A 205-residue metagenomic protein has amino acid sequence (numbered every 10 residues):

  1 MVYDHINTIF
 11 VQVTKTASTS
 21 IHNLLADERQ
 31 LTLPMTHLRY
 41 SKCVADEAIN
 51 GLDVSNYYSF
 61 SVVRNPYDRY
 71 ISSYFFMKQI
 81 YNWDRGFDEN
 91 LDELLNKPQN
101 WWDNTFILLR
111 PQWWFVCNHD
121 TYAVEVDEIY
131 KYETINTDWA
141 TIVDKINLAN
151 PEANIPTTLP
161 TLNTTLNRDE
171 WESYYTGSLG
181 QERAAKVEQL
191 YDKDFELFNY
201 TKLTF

Functional and structural regions predicted by a protein language model:
M1-F205: Membrane-interface amphipathic segments in extracytoplasmic regions
